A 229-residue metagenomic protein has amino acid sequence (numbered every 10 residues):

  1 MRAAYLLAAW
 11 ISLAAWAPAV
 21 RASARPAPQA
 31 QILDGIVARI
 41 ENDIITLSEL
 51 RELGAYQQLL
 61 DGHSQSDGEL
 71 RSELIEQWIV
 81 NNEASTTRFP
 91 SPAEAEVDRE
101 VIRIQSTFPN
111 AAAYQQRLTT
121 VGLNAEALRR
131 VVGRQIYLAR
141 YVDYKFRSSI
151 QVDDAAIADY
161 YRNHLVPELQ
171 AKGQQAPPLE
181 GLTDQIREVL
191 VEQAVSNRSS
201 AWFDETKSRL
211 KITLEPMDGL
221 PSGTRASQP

Functional and structural regions predicted by a protein language model:
A4-A15: Bacterial N-terminal signal peptides
A17-A19: N-terminal signal peptide c-region/cleavage motif recognized by signal peptidases
A22-P28, I32, Q65-P229: Peptidyl-prolyl cis-trans isomerase
A30-A55: Mature N-terminal segment immediately following signal peptide/propeptide cleavage in secreted/periplasmic
I40-E41, D61-G62, R88: A short N-terminal beta->alpha junction/helix N-cap motif
R51-Q65: Short, surface-exposed, low-complexity cationic segments
